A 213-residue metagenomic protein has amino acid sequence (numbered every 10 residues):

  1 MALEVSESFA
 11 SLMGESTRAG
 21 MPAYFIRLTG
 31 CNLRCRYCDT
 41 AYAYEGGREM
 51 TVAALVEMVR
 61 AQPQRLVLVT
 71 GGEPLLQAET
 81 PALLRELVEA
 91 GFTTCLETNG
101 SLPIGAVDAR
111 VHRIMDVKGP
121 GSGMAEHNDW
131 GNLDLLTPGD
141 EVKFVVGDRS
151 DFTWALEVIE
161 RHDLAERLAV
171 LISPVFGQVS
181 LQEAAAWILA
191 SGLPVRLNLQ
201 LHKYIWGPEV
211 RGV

Functional and structural regions predicted by a protein language model:
M1-T29, L33-Y37, L189-A190, P194-N198 (+1 more regions): Flexible, acidic/Gly-rich N-terminal and inter-domain linker regions that tether and position cofactor-handling modules
L3, E7-A10, P22-A23, L33-H112: Conserved Radical SAM active-site core
F9-G14, M21, C38, Y42 (+4 more regions): A near-ubiquitous, low-amplitude feature marking generic local secondary-structure context
L12, R27-L28, T40, E45-G47 (+3 more regions): Generic signature of intrinsically disordered, low-complexity segments enriched in small/polar residues
T17, C38, G47-M50, V67 (+4 more regions): Short linear functional motifs in flexible/disordered or boundary regions
R27, G71, F144: Small/polar loops that bind or transfer phosphate-bearing groups
P63, L75-V213: Conserved AdoMet/S-adenosylmethionine-binding subsite of the radical SAM
